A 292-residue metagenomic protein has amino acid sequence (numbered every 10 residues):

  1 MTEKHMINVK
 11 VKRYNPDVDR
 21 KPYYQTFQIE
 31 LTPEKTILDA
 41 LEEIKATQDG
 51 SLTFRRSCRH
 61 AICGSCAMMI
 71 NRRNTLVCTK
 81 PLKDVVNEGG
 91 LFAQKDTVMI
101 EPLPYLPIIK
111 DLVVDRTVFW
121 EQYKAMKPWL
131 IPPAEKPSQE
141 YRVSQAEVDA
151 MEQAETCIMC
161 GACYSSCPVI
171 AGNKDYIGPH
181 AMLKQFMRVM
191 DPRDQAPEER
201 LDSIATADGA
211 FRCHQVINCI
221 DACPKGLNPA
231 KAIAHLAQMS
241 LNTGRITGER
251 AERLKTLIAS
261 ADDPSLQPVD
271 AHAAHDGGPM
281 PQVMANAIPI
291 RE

Functional and structural regions predicted by a protein language model:
K4-F27: Eukaryote-biased recognition of intrinsically disordered, low-complexity regulatory segments
Y24-T36: Short, contiguous acidic and Ser/Thr-rich linear segments
K35-G50, D96-E292: Ferredoxin-type iron-sulfur electron-transfer modules in oxidoreductases and energy-metabolism complexes
S51-R55: A short linear hydrophobic-aromatic micro-motif
C58-A67: Short, structured protein-protein interaction patches enriched in aromatics and acidic/basic residues, typified by
C66, V86-E88, D221: Extracellular/mature segments of secreted proteins
R73-F92, M99-I100: Glycine-rich phosphate/adenylate-binding loop and adjacent beta-alpha elements of nucleotide- or dinucleotide-binding
